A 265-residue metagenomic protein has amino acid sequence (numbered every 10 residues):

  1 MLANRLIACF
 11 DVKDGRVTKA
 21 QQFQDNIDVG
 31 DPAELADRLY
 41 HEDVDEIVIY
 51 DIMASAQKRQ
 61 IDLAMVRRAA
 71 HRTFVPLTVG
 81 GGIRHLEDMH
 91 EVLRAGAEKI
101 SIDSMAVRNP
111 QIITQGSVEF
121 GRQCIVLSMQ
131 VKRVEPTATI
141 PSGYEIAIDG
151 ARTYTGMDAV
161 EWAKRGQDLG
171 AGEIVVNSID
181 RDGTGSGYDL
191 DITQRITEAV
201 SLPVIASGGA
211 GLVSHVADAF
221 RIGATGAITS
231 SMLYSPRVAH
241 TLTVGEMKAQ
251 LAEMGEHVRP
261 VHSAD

Functional and structural regions predicted by a protein language model:
R5-C9, E46, F74-T78, E98-S101 (+5 more regions): Structural preference for beta-strand elements that scaffold enzyme active sites
D11, L39, I47, V79 (+6 more regions): Conserved, mostly hydrophobic/aromatic
V12-D14, T18-K19, Q24, A97-V175 (+2 more regions): Conserved anion-binding
E46-A64, S104, V175-G187: Glycine-rich, proline-tolerant flexible connector loops at the mouths of alpha/beta enzymes
M53, I61-I125, T243-V244, E253-M254: Glycine/small-residue-rich loop that forms an oxyanion/phosphate-binding "nest" at active or ligand-binding sites
Q60-R67, T155-V160, S186-R195, T243-G245: Charged helix-capping and loop-helix junction motifs
T73-I100, E135, D191-A227: Catalytic cores of alpha/beta
E91-I112, S178-G183, G208-V244: Glycine-rich phosphate-binding active-site loops on the catalytic face of alpha/beta enzymes
